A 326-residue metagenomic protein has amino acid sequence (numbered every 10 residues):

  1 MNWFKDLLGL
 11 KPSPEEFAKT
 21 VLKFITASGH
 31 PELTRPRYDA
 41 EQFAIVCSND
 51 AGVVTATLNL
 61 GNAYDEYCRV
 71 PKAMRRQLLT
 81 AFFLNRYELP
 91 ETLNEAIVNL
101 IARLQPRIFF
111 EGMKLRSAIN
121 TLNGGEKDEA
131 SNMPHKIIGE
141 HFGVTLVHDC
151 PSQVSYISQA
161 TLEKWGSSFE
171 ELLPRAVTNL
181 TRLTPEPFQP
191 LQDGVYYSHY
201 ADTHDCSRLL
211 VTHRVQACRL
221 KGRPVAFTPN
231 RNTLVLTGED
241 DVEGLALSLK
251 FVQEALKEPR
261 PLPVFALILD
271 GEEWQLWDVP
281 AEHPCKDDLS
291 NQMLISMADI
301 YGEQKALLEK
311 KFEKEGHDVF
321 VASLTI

Functional and structural regions predicted by a protein language model:
M1-N49: N-terminal alpha-helical "arm" segments
A18-A27, H204-R219: Short amphipathic alpha-helix segments
I25, V242-I326: C-terminal structured domains
A27-E32, P185, R219-R223, E254-P263: Structural alpha-beta junctions
T34, A40-H204, K305-E309, E313 (+1 more regions): Charged, alpha-helical interface segments at or near domain boundaries
D50, E239-E243: Helix N-cap motif at beta-to-alpha junctions
P187-F188, G222-N230: Short, flexible, solvent-exposed loop/turn segments with mixed acidic/basic and small polar residues
N232-G238: Short cationic amphipathic helices and targeting signals
